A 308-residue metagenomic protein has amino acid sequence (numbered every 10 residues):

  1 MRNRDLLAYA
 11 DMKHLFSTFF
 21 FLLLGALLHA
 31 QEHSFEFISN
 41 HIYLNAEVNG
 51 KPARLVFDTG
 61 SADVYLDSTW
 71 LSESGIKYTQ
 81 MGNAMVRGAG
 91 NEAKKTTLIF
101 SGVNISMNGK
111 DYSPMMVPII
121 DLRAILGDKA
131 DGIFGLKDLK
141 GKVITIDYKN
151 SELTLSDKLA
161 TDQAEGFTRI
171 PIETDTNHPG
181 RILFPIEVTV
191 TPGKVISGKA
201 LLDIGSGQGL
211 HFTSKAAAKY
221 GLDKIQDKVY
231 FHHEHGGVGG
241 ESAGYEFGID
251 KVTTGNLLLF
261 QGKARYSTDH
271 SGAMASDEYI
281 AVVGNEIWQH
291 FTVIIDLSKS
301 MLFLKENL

Functional and structural regions predicted by a protein language model:
M1-S34: Bacterial Sec-dependent N-terminal signal peptides
A30-L308: Pepsin/retropepsin-fold aspartyl endopeptidases
